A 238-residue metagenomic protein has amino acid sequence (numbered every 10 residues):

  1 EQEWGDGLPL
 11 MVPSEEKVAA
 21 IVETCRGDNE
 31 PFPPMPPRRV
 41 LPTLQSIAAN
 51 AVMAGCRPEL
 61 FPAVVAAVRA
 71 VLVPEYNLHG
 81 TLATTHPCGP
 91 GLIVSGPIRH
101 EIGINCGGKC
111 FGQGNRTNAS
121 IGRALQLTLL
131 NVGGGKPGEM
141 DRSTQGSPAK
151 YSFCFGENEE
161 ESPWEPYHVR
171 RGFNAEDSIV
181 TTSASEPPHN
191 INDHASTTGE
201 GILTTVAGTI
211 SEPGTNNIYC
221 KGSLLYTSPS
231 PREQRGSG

Functional and structural regions predicted by a protein language model:
E1-T84, P90, I104-R142, N192-L225: Alpha/propeptide regions of enzymes that mature by internal proteolysis
E15-V18, P97-R99, N158-E160, P187-H189: Short, glycine-/Ser/Thr-/acidic-enriched flexible segments
T85-R99: Long, compositionally biased
I93-P97, K150-E157, S228: Short, conserved secondary-structure transition motifs
T128-E186: Loop-centered beta-sheet repeat module
Y226-E233: Conserved small/polar residues in nucleotide/adenosyl-binding loops
S237-G238: Hydrophobic alpha-helical segments, chiefly the membrane-spanning helices and signal/signal-anchor peptides
